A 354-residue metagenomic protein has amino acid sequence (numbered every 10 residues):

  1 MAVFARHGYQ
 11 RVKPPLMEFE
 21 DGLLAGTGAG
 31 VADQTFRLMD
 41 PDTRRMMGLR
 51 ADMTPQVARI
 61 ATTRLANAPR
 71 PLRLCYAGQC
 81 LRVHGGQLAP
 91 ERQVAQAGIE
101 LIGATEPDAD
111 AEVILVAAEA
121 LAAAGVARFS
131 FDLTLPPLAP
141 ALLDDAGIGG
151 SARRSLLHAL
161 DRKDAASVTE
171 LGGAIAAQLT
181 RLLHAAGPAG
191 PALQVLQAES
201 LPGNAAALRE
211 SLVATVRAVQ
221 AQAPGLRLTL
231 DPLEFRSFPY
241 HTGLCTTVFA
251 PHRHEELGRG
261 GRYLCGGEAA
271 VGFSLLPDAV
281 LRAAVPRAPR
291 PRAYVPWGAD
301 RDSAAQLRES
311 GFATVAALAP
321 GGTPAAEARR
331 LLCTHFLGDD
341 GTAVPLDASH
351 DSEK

Functional and structural regions predicted by a protein language model:
M1-A51, P55, A111: TRNA-binding/sensing appendages of the translation machinery
A2-H7, F19, T54, A58-L65 (+2 more regions): Positively charged, Gly/Ser-enriched RNA/tRNA-binding surfaces
P14-A32, T134-D144, E234-G243: Beta-rich nucleic-acid/ligand-interaction surfaces
Q34-D42, G147-L171: Acidic, His- and aromatic-enriched active-site or binding-groove loops in soluble protein domains that engage sugars
R37-L49, H158-D161, D339-K354: Short, basic, helix/turn surface patches
P69-R70: Phosphate/dinucleotide-binding and metal-coordinating scaffold of catalytic cores in nucleotide-dependent enzymes
L101, T105, A109-D110, D132-L133 (+3 more regions): Cap/lid and interdomain-hinge subdomains that line or gate substrate/regulatory clefts in soluble alpha/beta enzymes
A127-A139, L156, T229-F235: Short, surface-exposed recognition loops or helix-turn segments adjacent to catalytic cores
